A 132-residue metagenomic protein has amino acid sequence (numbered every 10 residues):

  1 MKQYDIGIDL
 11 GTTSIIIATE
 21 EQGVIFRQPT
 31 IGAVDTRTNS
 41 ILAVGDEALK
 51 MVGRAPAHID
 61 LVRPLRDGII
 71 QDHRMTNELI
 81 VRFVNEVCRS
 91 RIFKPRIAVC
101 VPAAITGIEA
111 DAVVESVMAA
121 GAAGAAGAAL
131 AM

Functional and structural regions predicted by a protein language model:
M1-M132: Nucleotide/phosphate-binding catalytic cleft detector across ATP-hydrolyzing and phosphate-transferring enzymes
